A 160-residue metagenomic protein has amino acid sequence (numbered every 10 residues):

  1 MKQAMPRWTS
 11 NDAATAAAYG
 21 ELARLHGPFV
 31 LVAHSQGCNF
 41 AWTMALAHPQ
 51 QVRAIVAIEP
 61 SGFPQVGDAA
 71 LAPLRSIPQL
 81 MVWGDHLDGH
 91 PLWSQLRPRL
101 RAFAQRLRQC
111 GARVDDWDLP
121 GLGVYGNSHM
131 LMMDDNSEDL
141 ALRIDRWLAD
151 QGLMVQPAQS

Functional and structural regions predicted by a protein language model:
M1-S10: Cap/lid segment of the alpha/beta-hydrolase catalytic domain
T9-V30: Conserved acidic catalytic loop of the alpha/beta-hydrolase fold
R24-L25, A33, A72-R75: Extracellular/periplasmic catalytic domains that process cell-envelope and extracellular macromolecules
L31-V32, I55: Conserved alpha/beta-hydrolase fold motif
V32-A41, A45: Gly/Ala-rich beta-loop-alpha elbow adjacent to hydrolase catalytic centers
A57-L119: The feature captures the conserved acid-bearing segment of alpha/beta-hydrolase catalytic domains
V124-G126, M130-S160: Catalytic active-site module of serine/aspartate enzymes centered on a nucleophile-bearing elbow/loop
